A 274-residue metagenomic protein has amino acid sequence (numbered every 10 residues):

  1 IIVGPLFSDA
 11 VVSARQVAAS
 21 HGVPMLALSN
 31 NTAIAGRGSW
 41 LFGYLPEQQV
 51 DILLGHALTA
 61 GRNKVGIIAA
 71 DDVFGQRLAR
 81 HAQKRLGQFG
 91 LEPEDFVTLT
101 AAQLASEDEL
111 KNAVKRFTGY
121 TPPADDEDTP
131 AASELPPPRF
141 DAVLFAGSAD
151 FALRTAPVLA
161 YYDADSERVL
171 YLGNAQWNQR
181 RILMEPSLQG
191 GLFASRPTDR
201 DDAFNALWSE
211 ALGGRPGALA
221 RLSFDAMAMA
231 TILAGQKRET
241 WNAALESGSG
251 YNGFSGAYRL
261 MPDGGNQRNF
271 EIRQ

Functional and structural regions predicted by a protein language model:
I1-Q274: Extracytosolic ligand-binding ectodomains
